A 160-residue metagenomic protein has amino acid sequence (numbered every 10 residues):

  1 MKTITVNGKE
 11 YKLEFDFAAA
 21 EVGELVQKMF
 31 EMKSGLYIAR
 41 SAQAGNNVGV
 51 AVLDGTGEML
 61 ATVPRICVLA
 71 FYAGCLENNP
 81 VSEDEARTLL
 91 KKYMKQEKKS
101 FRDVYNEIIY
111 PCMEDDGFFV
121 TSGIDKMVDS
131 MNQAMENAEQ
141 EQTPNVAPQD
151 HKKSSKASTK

Functional and structural regions predicted by a protein language model:
M1-E10, G35-R40, V50-L53, R65 (+1 more regions): Charged interaction scaffolds used for protein-protein
L13-F15: Short capping micro-motif at the N-terminus of alpha-helices
F17-R40: Short, surface-exposed, low-complexity cationic segments
K28-M29, G74, P111: Conserved short hydrophobic interaction patches
V52-L60: A short glycine/serine-rich beta->alpha loop
T62-A70, G74: Elongated alpha-helical scaffolds
